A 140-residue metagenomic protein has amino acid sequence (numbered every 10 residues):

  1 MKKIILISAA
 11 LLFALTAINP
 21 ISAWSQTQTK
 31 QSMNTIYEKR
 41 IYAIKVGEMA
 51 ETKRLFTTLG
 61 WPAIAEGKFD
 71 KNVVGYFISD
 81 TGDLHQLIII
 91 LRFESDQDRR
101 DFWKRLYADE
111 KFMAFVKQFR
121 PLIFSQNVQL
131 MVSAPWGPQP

Functional and structural regions predicted by a protein language model:
M1-L11, A17-I18: Bacterial N-terminal signal peptides that target proteins for export
I5-L6, P20-M113, Q118-P140: Short S/T/G/P-rich N-terminal loop/turn motif that feeds into the first structured element of a domain
F13-A14, R54: Single-residue recognition of alpha-helix boundary sites
A14-L15, Q139: Hydrophobic alpha-helical membrane context
